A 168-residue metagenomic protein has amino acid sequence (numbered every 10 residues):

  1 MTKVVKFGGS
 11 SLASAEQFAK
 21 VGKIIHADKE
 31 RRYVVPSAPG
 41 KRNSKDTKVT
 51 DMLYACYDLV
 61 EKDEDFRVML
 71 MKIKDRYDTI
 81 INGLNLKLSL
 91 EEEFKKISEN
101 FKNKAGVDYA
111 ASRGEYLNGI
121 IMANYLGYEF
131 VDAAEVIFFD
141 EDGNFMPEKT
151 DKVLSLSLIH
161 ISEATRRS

Functional and structural regions predicted by a protein language model:
M1-R166: Nucleotide/pyrophosphate-binding catalytic subdomain
